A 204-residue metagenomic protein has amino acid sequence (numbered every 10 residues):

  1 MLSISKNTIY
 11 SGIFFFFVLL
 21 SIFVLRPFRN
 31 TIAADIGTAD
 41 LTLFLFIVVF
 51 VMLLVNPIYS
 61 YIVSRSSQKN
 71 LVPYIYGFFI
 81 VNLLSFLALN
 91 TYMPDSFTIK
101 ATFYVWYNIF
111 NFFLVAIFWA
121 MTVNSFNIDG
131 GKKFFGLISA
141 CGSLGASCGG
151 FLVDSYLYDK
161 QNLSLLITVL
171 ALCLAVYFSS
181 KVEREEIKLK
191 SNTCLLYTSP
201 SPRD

Functional and structural regions predicted by a protein language model:
K6-I47: Helix-loop boundary and gating motifs at the non-cytosolic
F46-Y61: Central cavity-lining transmembrane alpha-helices of secondary-active solute carriers, predominantly the Major
Y61, S147-S164: Transmembrane alpha-helix termini and helix-breaking/packing motifs in multi-pass membrane transporters
F79-P94: C-terminal ends and interior cores of transmembrane alpha-helices in multi-pass membrane transporters/permeases
F97-F113: Hydrophobic core of transmembrane alpha-helices in multi-pass small-molecule transporters, especially MFS/SLC-type
F135-G150: Glycine-rich segments within core transmembrane alpha-helices of 12-TM secondary carriers
S164-S179: Symmetry-related core transmembrane helices of the 12-TM Major Facilitator Superfamily/SLC fold
Y197-D204: Conserved small/polar residues in nucleotide/adenosyl-binding loops
